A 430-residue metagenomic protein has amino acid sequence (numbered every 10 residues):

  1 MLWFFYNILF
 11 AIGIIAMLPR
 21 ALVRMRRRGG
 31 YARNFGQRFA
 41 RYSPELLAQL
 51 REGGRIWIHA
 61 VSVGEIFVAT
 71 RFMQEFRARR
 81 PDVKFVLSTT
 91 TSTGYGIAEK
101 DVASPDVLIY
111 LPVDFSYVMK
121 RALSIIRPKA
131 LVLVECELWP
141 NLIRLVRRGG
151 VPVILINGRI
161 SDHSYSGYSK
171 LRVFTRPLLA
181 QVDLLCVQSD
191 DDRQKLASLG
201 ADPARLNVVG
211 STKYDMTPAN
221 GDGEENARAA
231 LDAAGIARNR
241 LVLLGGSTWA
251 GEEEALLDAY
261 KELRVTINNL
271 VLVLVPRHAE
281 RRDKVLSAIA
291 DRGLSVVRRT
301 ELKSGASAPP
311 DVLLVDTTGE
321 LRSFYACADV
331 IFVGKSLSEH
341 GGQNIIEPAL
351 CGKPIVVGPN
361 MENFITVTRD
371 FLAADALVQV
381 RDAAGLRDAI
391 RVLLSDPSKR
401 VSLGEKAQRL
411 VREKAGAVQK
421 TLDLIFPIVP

Functional and structural regions predicted by a protein language model:
M1-P430: Nucleotide-activated sugar donor-binding and catalytic core shared by glycosyltransferases and related lipid-linked
